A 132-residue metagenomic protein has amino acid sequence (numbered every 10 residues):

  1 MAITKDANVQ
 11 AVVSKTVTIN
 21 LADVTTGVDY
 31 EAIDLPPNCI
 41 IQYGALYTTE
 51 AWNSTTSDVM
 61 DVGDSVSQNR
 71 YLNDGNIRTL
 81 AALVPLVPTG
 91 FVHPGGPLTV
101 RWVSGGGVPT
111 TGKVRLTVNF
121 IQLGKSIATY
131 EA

Functional and structural regions predicted by a protein language model:
M1-A132: Surface-exposed, low-hydrophobicity beta-strand/loop segments enriched in small/polar/acidic residues
